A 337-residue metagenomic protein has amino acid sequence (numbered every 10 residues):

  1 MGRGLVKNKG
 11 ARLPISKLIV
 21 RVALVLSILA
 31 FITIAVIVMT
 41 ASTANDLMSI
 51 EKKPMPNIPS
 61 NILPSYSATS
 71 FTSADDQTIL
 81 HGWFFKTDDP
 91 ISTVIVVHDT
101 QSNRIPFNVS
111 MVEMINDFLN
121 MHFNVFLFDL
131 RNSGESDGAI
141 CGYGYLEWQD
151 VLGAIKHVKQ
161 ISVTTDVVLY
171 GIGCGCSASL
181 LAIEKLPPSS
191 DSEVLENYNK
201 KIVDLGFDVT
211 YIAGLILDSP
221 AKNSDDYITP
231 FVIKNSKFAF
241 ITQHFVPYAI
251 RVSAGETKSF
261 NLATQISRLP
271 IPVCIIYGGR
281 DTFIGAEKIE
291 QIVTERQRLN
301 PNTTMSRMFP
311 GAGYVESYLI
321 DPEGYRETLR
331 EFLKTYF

Functional and structural regions predicted by a protein language model:
S16-T72, H81-W83: An N-terminal hydrophobic leader/cap segment in hydrolases
T100-I115, L130, E287: The serine-hydrolase catalytic nucleophile loop
I115-D137: Conserved alpha/beta-hydrolase
C141-S162: Alpha/beta-hydrolase active-site loop
E184-K258, T264-Q265: Hydrolase active-site cap/lid region
L269-P270, I275-Y277, D281: Short beta-strand/loop motif that positions the catalytic acidic residue of the alpha/beta-hydrolase fold
T282-Q291: Conserved alpha/beta-hydrolase "acid-adjacent" motif
A312-P322: Catalytic histidine-centered segment of alpha/beta-hydrolase-like enzymes
